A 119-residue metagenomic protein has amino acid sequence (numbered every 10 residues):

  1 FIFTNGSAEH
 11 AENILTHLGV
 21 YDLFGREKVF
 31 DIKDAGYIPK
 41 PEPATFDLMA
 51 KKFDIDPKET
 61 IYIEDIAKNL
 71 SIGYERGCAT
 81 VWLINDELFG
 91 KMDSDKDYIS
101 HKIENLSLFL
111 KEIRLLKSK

Functional and structural regions predicted by a protein language model:
T4-G6: Conserved phosphate-coupling serine/threonine residues in phosphotransfer and NTP-handling enzymes
A8, I14-K119: Asp-based, Mg2+/Mn2+-dependent phosphohydrolase catalytic module
